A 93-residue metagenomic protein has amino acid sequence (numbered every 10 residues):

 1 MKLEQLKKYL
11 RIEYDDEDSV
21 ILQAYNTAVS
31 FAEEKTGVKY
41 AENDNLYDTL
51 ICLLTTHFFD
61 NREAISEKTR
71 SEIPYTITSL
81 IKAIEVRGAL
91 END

Functional and structural regions predicted by a protein language model:
M1-D93: Divalent metal-cofactor coordination and adjacent catalytic microenvironments
